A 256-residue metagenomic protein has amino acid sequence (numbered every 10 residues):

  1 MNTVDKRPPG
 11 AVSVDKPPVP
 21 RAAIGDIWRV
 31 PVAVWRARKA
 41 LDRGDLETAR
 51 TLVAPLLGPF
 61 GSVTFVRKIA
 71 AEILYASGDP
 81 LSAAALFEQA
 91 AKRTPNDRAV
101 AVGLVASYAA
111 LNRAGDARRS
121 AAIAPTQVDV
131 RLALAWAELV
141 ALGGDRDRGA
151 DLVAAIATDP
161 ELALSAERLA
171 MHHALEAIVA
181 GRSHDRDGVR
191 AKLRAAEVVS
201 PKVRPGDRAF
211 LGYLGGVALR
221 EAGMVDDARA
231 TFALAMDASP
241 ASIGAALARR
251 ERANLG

Functional and structural regions predicted by a protein language model:
K16-V32, P55-F60, E161-R168, S200-D207: TPR-adjacent "capping" and linker segments in tetratricopeptide-repeat scaffold/adaptor proteins
D26-F65, I69-A76, A135: Alpha-helical segment of the N-proximal tetratricopeptide repeat
P31, F65, A99, D129-L134 (+3 more regions): Start-of-helix register in tetratricopeptide repeats
R38, E72, A106, W136-E138 (+3 more regions): Residue-level recognition of tetratricopeptide repeat
D42, A76-S77, A110-L111, L142 (+3 more regions): Register position in tetratricopeptide repeats
